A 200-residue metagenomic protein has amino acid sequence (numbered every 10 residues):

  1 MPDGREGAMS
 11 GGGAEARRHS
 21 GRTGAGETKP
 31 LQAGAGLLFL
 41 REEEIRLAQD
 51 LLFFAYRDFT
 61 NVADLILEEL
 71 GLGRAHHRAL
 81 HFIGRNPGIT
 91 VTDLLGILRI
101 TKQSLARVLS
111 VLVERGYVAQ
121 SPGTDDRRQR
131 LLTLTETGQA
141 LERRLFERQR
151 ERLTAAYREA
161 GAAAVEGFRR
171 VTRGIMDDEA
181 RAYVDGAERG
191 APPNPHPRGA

Functional and structural regions predicted by a protein language model:
M1-L70, A200: N-terminal leader segment of winged-helix/HTH proteins
E6, S10, A14-A25, T60 (+1 more regions): Charged, amphipathic alpha-helical coiled-coil/dimerization segments
L38-E42, I66, L153-A163, Y183-P193: Hydrophobic/aromatic-rich alpha-helical bundle segments in the mid-to-C-terminal region
I45, Y56, P87, L98 (+3 more regions): Flexible interhelical turns and helix-capping residues at alpha-helix boundaries within structured domains
R57, N61-S104, R115: N-terminal helix-turn-helix DNA-binding core of bacterial DNA-binding proteins
R107: DNA-binding alpha-helical recognition surfaces that contact promoter or target DNA
E166-A200: Exposed, interaction-prone assembly regions rather than primary DNA-binding/catalytic cores
